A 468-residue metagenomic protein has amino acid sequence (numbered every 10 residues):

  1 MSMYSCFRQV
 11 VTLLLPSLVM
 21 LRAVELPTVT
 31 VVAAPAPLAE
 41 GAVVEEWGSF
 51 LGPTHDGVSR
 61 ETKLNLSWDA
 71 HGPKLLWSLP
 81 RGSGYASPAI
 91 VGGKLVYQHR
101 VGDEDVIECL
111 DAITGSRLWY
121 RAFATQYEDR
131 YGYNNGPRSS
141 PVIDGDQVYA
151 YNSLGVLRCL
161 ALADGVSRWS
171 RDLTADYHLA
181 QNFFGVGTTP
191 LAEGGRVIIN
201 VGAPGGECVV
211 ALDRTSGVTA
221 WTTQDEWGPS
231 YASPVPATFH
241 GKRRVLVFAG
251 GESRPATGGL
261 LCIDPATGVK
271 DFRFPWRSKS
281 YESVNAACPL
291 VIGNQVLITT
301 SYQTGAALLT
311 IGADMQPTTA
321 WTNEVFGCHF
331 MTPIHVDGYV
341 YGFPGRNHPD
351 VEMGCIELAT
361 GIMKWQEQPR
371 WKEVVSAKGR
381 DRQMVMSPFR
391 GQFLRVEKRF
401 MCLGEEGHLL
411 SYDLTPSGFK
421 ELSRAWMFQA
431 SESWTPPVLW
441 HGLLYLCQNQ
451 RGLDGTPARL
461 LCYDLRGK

Functional and structural regions predicted by a protein language model:
M1-F7: N-terminal secretory signal peptides that target proteins for export/translocation
Q9-R22: Bacterial N-terminal signal peptides
R22-K468: Noncatalytic, solvent-exposed loop/strand surfaces of beta-propeller-type extracellular/periplasmic domains
